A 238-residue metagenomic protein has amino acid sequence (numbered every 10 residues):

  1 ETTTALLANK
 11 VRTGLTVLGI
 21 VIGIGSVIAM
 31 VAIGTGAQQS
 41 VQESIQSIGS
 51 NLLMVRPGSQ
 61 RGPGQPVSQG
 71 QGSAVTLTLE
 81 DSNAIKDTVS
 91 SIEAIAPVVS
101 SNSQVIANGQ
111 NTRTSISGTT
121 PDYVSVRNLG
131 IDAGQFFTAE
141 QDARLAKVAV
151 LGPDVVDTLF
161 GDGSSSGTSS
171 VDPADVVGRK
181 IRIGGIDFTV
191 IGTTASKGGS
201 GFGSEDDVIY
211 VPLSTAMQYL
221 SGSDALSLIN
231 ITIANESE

Functional and structural regions predicted by a protein language model:
E1-I22: N-terminal Sec/SRP start-transfer signal
A8, Q42, S50, P153 (+1 more regions): ATP/adenylate-binding site constellation spanning eukaryotic-like Ser/Thr protein kinases, ABC-transporter
V17-G19, A32, G185: Residue-level recognition of transmembrane alpha-helices in multi-pass small-molecule transporters/permeases
I22-G25, A29, I33: Hydrophobic alpha-helical membrane-associated segments
T35-S115, T119-S125, A139-E140, M217-Q218: Hydrophobic, regular-secondary-structure patches
D122-Q141, A146-E238: Mid-to-C-terminal secondary-structure elements that act as membrane-proximal/extracytoplasmic interface segments
